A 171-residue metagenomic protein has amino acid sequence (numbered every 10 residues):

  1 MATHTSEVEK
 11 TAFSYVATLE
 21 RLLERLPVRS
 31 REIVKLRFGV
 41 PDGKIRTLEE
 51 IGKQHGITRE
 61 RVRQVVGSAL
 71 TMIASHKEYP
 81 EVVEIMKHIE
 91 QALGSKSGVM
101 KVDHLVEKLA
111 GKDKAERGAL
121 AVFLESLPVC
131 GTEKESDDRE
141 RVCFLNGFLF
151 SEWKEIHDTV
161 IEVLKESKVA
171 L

Functional and structural regions predicted by a protein language model:
M1-L171: C-terminal non-catalytic scaffold/interaction domains in large multidomain proteins
